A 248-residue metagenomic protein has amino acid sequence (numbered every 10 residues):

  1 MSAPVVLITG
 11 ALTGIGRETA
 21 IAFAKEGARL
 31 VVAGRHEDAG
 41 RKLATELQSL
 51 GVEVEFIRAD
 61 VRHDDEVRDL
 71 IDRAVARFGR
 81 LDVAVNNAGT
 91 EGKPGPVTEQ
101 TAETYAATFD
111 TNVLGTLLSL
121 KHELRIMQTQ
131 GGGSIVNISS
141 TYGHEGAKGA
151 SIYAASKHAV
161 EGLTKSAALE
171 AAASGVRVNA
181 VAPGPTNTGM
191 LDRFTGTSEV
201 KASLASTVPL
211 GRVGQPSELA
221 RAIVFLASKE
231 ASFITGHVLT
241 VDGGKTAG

Functional and structural regions predicted by a protein language model:
L12-T13, H36: Conserved glycine-rich cofactor-binding loop
R68, E91-A106, T129, G149-I152 (+1 more regions): Conserved mid-core segment of classical short-chain dehydrogenase/reductases
E91-P94, E145, V224, T235-G248: Short C-terminal tail/terminal secondary-structure segment of NAD(P)H-dependent dehydrogenase/reductase domains
T98-L117, G132, V136, V160 (+1 more regions): Catalytic Tyr-X3-Lys loop
L120, S156, T164: Active-site helix of classical SDR
R125, L169-A173, S232: Alpha-helical segment proximal to the catalytic Tyr-Lys
S140: Residue(s) in the substrate-gating loop at a strand-loop-helix junction that position the organic substrate next
E161, V178, A182-R193: Short, flexible catalytic-loop segment of classical short-chain dehydrogenase/reductase
